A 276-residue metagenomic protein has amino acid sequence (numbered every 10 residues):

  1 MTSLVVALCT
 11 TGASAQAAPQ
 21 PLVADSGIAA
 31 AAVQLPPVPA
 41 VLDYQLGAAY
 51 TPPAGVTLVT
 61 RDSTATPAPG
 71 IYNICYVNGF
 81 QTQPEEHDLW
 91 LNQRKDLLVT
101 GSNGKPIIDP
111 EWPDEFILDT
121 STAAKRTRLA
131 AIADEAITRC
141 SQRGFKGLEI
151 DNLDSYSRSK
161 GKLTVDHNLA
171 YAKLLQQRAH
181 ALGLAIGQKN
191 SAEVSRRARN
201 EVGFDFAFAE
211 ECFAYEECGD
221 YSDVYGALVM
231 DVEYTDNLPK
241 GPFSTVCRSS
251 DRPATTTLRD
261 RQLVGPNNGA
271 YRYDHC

Functional and structural regions predicted by a protein language model:
M1-Q20: Secretory targeting and sorting signals
L22-C276: Glycan-processing catalytic domains of CAZymes
